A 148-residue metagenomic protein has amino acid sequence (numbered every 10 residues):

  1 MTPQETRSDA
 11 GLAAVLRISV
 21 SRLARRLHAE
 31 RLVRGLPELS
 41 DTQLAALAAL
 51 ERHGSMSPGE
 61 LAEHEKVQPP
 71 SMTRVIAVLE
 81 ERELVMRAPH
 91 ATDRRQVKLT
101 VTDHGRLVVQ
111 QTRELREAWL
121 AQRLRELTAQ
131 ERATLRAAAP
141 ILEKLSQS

Functional and structural regions predicted by a protein language model:
M1-D41: N-terminal leader segment of winged-helix/HTH proteins
M1-V15, Q130-S148: C-terminal regulatory/oligomerization modules of transcriptional regulators
D9-A13, R17, L36, P69 (+3 more regions): Short, structured helix-loop boundary elements
A14, I18-S21, R25, L44 (+7 more regions): Generic detection of well-ordered alpha-helical segments
H28-P69, R82-L84, K98: N-terminal helix-turn-helix DNA-binding core of bacterial DNA-binding proteins
A77-R136: Charged, amphipathic alpha-helical coiled-coil/dimerization segments
